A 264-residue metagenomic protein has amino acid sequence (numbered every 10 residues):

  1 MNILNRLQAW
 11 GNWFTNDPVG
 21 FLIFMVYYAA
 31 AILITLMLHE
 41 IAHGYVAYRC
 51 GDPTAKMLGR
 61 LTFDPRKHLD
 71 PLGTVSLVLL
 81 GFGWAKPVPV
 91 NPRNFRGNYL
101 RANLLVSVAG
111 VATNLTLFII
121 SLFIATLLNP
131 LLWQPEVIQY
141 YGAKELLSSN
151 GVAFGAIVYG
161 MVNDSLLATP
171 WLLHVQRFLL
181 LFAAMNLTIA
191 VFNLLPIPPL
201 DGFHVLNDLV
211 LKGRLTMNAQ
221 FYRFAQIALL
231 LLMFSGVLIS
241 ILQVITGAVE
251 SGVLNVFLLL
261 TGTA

Functional and structural regions predicted by a protein language model:
M1-A264: Hydrophobic transmembrane alpha-helices and their immediate loop junctions in multi-pass integral membrane proteins
